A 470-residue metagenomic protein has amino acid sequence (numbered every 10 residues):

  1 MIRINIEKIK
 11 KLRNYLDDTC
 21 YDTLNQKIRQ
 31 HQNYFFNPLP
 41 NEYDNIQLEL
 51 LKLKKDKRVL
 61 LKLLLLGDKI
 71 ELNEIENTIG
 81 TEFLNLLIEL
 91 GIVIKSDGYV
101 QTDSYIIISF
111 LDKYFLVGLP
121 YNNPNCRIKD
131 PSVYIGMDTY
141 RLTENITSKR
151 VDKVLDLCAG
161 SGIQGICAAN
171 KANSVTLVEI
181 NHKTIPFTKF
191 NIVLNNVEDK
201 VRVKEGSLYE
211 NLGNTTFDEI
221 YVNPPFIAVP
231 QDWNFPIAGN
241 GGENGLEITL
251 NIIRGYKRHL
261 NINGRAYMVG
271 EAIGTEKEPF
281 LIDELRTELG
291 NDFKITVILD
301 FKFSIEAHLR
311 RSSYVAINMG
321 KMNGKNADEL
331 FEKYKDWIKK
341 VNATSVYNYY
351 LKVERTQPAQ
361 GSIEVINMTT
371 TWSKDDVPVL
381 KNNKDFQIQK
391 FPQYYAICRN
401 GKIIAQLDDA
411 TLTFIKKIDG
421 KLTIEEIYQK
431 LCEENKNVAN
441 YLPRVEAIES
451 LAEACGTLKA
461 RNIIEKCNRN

Functional and structural regions predicted by a protein language model:
M1-R58, S109, N122, E354-K417 (+2 more regions): Acidic, low-complexity/disordered tracts enriched in E/D and polar residues
D56-S104, S174, I403-N470: Long, charge-rich, low-complexity alpha-helical segments
I75, L142, N223, I252 (+1 more regions): Residue-level signal for inorganic ion chemistry
S96-K171: SAM-dependent Rossmann-like transferase core, predominantly class I methyltransferases with a strong bias toward
K113-Y114, Y347-L351, Y395: Short beta-strand micro-motifs in enzyme catalytic cores
R127-D138, T147-R150, I180-D328: S-adenosylmethionine
L177: Conserved SAM-binding loop
I305-P378: Flexible, glycine-/basic-rich loop-and-beta segments that form/coincide with the SAM-dependent methyltransferase
